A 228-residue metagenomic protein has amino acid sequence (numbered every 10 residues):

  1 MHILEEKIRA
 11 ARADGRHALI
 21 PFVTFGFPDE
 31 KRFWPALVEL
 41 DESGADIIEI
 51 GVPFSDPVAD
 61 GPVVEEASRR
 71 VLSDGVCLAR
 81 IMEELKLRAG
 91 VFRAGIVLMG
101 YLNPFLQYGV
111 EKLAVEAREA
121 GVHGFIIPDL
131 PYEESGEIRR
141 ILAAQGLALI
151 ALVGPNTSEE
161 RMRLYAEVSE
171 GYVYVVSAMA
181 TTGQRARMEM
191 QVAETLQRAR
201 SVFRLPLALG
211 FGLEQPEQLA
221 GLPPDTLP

Functional and structural regions predicted by a protein language model:
M1-A11, E30, S55-E66, S73-K86 (+5 more regions): Active-site-adjacent beta->alpha loops and helix N-cap segments on the catalytic face of soluble alpha/beta enzymes
E6-F27, G61-A67, R88-M99: N-terminal small/glycine-rich loop or linker at the start of catalytic domains across soluble metabolic enzymes
L19-V23, I48-I50, I96-G100, F125-I127 (+4 more regions): Hydrophobic faces of well-ordered beta-strands that scaffold small-molecule active sites in alpha/beta enzyme cores
P21, L40, I48-G51, A117 (+2 more regions): Conserved, mostly hydrophobic/aromatic
T24-D29, M99-Q107, P131-Y132, V153-T157 (+1 more regions): Glycine-rich beta-to-alpha transition loops that act as phosphate-gripper elements at the mouths of alpha/beta enzyme
E30-D41, T157-V168, F203-R204, L209 (+1 more regions): Catalytic cores of alpha/beta
G44, A117-H123, A143-I150, E167-V173 (+1 more regions): Glycine-enriched alpha-helix->loop->beta-strand junction motifs that scaffold or abut catalytic
G146-Q184: Histidine/lysine/aspartate-rich catalytic loop segments that bind and position anionic ligands
